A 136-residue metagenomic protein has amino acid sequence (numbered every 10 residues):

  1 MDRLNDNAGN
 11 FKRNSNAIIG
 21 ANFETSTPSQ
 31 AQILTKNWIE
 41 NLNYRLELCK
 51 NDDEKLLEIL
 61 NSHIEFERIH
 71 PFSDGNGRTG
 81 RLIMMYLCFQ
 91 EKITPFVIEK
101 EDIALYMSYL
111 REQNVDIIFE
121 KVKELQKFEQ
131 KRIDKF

Functional and structural regions predicted by a protein language model:
M1-F136: FIC/Doc superfamily catalytic core
